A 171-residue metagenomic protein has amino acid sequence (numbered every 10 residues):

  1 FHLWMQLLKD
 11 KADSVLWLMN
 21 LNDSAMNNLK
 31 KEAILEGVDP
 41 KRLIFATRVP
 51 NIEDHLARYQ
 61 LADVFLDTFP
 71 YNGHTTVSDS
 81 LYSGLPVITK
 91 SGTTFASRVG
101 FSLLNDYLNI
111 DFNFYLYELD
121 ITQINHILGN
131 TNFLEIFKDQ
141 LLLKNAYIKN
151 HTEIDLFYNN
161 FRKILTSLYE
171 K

Functional and structural regions predicted by a protein language model:
F1-P50, R58-Q60, S167: Conserved catalytic-core segment of nucleotide-activated headgroup transferases in glycan assembly
V15, I88, L156: Catalytic cores of glycan-processing enzymes that make or break glycosidic bonds
A33, I124, F161, L165: Hydrophobic "lid"/C-terminal helical patch of Rossmann-like NAD(P)-dependent dehydrogenase/epimerase domains
P40, Q60, T68-H151: Catalytic binding pocket for nucleotide-activated donors in carbohydrate/polymer assembly enzymes
N51-H55, T75-T76: Short acidic active-site motifs
D63: Conserved acidic residues
T152-K171: C-terminal alpha-helical cap of glycosyltransferases
